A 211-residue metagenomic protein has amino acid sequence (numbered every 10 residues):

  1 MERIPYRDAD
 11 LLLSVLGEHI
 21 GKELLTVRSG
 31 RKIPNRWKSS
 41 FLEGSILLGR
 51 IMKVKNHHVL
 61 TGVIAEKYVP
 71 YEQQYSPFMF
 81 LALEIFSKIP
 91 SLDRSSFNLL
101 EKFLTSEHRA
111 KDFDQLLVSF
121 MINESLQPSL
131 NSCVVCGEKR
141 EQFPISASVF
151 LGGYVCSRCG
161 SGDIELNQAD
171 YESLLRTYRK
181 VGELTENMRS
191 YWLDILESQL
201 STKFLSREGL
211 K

Functional and structural regions predicted by a protein language model:
M1-L11, L16-K211: Non-catalytic alpha-helical scaffolds and adjoining flexible linkers that form interface surfaces for assembly
